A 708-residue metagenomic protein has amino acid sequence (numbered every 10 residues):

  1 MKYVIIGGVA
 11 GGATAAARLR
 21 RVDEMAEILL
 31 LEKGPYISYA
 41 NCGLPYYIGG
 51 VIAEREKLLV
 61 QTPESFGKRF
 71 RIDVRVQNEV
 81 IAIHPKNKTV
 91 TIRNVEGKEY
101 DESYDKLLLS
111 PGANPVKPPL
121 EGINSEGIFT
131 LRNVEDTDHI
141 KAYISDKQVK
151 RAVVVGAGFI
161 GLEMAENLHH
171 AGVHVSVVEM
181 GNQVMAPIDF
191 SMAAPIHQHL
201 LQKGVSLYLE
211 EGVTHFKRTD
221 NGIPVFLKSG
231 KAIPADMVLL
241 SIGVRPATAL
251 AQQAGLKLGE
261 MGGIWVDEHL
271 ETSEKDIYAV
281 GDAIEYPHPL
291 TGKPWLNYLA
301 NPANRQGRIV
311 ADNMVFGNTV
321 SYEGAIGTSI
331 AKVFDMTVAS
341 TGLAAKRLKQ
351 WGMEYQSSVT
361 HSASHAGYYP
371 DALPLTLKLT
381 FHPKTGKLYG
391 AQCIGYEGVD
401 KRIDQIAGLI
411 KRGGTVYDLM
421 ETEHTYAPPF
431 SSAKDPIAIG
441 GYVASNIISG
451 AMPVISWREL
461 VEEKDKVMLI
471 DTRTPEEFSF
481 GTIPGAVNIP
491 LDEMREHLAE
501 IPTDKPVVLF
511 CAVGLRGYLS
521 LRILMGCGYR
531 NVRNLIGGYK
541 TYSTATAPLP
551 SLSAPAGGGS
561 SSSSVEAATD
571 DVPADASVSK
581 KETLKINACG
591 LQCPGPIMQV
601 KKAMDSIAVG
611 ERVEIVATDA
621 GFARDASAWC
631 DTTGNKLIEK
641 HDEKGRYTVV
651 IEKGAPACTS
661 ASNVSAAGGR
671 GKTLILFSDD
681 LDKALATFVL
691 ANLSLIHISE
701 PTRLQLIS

Functional and structural regions predicted by a protein language model:
M1, A283-E397, P428-S432, P436-E462 (+1 more regions): Mid-to-C-terminal Rossmann-like scaffold of FAD/NAD(P)H-dependent oxidoreductases
M1-R75, V116, A165-I188, A325-T328 (+3 more regions): Beta1-alpha1 glycine-rich phosphate/pyrophosphate-binding loop at the start of Rossmann-like nucleotide-binding domains
M25, R75-N94, E102, H170-V266 (+1 more regions): A Rossmann-like FAD-binding core segment of flavoenzymes
L59, R151-A152, F159-K217, N297-A303 (+3 more regions): Rossmann-like dinucleotide-binding cores of NAD(P)H-dependent redox enzymes
L109-A171, S206, V266-E268, V487-L491: Glycine-rich dinucleotide-binding loop and its adjacent helix/turn
N124-Q148, P224-F226, K231-D312, Q405 (+1 more regions): FAD-site-proximal beta/loop scaffold in flavoenzymes
Y417-P428, S432-R458, E463-M468, P475-V508 (+4 more regions): Rhodanese-like catalytic fold shared by cysteine-dependent sulfurtransferases and DSP/PTP-type phosphatases
I696-I707: Residue-level detector of conserved catalytic or cofactor/ligand-binding positions in enzyme active sites
